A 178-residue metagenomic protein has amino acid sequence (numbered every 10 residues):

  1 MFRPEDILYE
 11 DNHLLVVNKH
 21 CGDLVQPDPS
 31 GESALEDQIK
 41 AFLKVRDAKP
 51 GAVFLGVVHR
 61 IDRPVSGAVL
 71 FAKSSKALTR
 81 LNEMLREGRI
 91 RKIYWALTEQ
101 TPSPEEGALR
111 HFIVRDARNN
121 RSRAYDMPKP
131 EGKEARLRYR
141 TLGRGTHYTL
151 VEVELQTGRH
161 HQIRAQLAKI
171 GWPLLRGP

Functional and structural regions predicted by a protein language model:
M1-P178: RNA pseudouridine synthases
